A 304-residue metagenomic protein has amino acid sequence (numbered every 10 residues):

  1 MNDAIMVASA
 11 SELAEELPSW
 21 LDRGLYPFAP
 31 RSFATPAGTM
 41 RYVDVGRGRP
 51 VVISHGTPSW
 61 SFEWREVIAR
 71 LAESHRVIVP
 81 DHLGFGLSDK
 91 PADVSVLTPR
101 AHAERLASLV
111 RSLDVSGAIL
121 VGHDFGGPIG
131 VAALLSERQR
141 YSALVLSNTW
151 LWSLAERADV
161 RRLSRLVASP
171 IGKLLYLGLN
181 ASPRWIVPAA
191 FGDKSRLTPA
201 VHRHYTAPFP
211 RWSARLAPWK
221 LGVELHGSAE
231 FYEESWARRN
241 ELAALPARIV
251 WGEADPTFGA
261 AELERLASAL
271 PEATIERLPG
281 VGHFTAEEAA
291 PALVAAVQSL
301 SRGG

Functional and structural regions predicted by a protein language model:
M1-R31: An N-terminal hydrophobic leader/cap segment in hydrolases
F33-A37, V43-V45, I78-G122, A295: Active-site loop/oxyanion-hole signature of alpha/beta-hydrolase fold enzymes
D44-L87: Conserved HGGG/HGGXW glycine-rich cap/lid loop of the alpha/beta-hydrolase fold
S116-A158: Conserved hydrolase catalytic core segment
E156-K220: Helix-rich cap/lid subdomain of alpha/beta-hydrolase
S213-S268: Conserved serine/cysteine hydrolase catalytic core
S268-H283: Catalytic histidine neighborhood in serine/cysteine hydrolases with alpha/beta-hydrolase-type architecture
V281-A290, V294: Catalytic histidine-centered segment of alpha/beta-hydrolase-like enzymes
